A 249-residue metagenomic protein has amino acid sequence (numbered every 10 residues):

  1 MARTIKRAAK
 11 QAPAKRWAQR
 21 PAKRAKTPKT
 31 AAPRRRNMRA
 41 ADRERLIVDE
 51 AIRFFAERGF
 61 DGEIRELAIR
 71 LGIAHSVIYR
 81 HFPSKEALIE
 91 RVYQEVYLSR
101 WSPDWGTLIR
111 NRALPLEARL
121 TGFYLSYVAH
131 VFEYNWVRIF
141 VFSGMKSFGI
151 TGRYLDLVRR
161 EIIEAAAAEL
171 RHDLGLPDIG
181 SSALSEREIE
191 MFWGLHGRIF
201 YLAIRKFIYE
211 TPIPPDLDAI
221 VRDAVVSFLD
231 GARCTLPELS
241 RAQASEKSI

Functional and structural regions predicted by a protein language model:
M1-D42, R53, L108-I109, L236-I249: N-terminal intrinsically disordered/low-complexity leader segments
R3, A129, V137, F142 (+2 more regions): Amphipathic C-terminal alpha-helical segment
D42, L46, E50, F54-R91: Helix-turn-helix
F54, R58, E95-P103, Y134 (+5 more regions): A short secondary-structure junction motif
L67, R91, E95, F142-S143 (+3 more regions): Short acidic/histidine-centered micro-motifs embedded in hydrophobic/aromatic stretches that mark compact functional
V92-F123: Amphipathic alpha-helical linker/stalk segments
W105-I109, V131-D156, I204-Y209: Amphipathic alpha-helical segments used for helix-helix packing
A118, I139-V141, G149-D178, E190-W193 (+1 more regions): Amphipathic alpha-helical packing segments from all-alpha helical-bundle domains
